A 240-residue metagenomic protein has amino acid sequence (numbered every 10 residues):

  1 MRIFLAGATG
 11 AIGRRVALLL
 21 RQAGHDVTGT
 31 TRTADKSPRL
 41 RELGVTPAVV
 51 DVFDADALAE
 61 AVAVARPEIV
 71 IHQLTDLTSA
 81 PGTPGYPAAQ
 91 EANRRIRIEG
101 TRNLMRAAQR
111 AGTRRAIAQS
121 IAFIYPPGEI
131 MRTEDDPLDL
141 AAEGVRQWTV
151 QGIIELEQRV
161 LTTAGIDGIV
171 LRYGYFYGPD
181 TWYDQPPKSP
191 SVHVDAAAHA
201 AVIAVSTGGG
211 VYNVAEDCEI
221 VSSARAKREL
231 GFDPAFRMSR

Functional and structural regions predicted by a protein language model:
I3-H25: N-terminal Rossmann NAD(P)H-binding glycine-rich loop of SDR-like oxidoreductase domains
H25-R32: Conserved glycine-rich Rossmann-like NAD(P)H-binding loop of the short-chain dehydrogenase/reductase
T31, R172-Y173, V202: Conserved SDR Rossmann-fold cofactor-binding beta-strand/turn motif
R32-E99: NAD(P)H-binding glycine-rich loop region in Rossmannoid oxidoreductase-like domains and their noncatalytic homologs
T46, V50, A55, I220-R240: C-terminal amphipathic/interface module of NAD(P)-dependent oxidoreductases and related NAD-binding regulators
P81-G144: Conserved Rossmann-fold NAD(P)-dependent oxidoreductase catalytic core, especially the SDR/UDP-sugar
R115, Q119-F123, E155-P179: Conserved beta-loop-beta element that borders a ligand/cofactor-binding pocket
F176-D180, P187-Y212, E216-D217: Alpha-helical substrate-binding/gating segment
